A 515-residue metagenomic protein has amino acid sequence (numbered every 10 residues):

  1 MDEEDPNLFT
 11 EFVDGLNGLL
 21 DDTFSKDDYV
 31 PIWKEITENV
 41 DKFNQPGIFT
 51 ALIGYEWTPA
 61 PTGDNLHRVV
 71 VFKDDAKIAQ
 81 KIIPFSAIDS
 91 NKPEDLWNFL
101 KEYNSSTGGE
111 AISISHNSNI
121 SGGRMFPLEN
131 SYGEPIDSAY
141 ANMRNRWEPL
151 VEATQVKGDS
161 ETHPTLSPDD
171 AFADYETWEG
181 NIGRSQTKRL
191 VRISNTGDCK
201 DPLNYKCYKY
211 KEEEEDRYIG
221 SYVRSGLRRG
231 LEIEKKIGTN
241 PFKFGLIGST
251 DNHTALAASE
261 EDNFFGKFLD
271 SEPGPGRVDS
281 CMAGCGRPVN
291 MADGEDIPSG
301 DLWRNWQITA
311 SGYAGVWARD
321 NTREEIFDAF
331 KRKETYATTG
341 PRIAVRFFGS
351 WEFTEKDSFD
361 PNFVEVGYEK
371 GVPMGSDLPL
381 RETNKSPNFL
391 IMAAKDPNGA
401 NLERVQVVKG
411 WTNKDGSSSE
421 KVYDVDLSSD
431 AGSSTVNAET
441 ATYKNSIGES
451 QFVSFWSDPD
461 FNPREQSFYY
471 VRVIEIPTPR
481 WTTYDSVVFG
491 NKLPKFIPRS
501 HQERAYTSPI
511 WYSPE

Functional and structural regions predicted by a protein language model:
M1-G109, S113-E129, I510: A metal-dependent hydrolase metal-coordination microenvironment
D22-S25, E35-V40, Y55-N65, N104-A111 (+1 more regions): C-terminal functional module detector
